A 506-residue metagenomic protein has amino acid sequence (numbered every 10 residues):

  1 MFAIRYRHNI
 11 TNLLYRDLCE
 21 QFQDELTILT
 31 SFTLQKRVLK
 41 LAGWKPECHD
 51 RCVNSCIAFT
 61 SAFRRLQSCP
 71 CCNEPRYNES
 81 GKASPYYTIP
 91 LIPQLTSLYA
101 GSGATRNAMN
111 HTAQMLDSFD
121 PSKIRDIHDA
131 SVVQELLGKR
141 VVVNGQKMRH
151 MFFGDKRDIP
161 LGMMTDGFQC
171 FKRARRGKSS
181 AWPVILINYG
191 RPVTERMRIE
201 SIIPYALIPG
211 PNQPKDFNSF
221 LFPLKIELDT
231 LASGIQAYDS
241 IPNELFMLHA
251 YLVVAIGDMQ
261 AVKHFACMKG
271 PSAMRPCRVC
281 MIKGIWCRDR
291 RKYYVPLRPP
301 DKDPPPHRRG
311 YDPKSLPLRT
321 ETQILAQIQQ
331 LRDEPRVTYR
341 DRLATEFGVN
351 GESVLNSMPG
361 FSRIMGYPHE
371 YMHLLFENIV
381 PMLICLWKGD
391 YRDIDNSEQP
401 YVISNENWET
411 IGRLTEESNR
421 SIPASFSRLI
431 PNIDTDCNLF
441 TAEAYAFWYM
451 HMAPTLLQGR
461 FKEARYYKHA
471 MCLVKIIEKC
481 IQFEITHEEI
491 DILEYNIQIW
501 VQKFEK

Functional and structural regions predicted by a protein language model:
M1, D50, E195-P209, R428-N432 (+3 more regions): Surface-exposed beta-strand-to-loop junctions that form interaction patches on eukaryotic regulatory domains
M1-D50, A58-T60: N-terminal alpha-helical interaction blocks
P46-H49, V53, F63-L66, M274: Residues immediately within or flanking Cys/His clusters that coordinate Zn2+ in small zinc-binding modules
R64-R65, K82-S84, A174-S179, R198-E200 (+4 more regions): Short coil/turn segments at secondary-structure boundaries
C72, Y77, K82-G167, L228-H451: Charged (Asp/Glu and Lys/Arg) segments that form or flank catalytic channels of large polymer- and nucleotide-handling
V141-V142, K147-M148, F153, R157-G210 (+3 more regions): Acidic, metal-ligating active-site segments
R465-K506: Alpha-helical bundle/repeat cores within regulatory domains of eukaryotic proteins
